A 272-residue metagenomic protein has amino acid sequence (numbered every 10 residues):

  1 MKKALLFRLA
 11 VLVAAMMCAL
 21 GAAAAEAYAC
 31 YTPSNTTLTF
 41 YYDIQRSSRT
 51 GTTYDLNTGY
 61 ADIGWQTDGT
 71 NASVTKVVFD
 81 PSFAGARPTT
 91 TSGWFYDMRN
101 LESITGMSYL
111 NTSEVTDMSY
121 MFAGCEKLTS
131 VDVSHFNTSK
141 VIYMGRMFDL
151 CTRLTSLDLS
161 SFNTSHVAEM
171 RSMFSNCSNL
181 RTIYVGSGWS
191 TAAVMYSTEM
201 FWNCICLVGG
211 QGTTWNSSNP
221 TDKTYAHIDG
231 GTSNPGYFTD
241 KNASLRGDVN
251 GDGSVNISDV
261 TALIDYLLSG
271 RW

Functional and structural regions predicted by a protein language model:
M1-E26: Sec-dependent, cleavable N-terminal signal peptides
M16, Q45, L268: Short, glycine/serine-rich, charged loops/turns that create anion-binding and catalytic segments at active sites
A23-A243: Negatively charged
V249-W272: Alpha-helical segments with a strong preference for the paired helices of cellulosomal dockerin domains
